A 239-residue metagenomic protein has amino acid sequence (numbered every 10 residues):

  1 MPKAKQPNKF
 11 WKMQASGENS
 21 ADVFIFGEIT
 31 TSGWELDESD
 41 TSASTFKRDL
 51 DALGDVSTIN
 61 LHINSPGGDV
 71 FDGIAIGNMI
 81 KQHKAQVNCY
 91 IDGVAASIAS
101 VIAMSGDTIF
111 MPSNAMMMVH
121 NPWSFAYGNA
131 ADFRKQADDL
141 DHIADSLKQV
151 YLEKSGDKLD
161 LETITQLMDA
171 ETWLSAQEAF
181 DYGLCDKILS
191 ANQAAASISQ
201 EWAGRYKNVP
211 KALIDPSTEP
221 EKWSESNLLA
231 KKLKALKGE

Functional and structural regions predicted by a protein language model:
M1-Y90, V94-I98, G106-M118, W123-E239: N-terminal organellar transit peptides
